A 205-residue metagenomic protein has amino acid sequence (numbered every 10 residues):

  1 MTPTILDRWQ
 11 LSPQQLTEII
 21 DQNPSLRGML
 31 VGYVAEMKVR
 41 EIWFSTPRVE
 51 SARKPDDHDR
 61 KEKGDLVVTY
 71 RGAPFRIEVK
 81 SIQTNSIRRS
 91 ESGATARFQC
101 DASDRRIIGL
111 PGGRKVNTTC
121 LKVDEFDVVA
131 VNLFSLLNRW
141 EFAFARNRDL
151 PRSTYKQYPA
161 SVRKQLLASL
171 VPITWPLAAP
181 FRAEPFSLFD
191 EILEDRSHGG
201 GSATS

Functional and structural regions predicted by a protein language model:
M1-P47, S51-K54, K61, Y70: Interdomain/boundary linker segments immediately adjacent to catalytic/signaling cores
W43, L66-V68, F75-S81, A102: Conserved catalytic cores of phosphodiester-cleaving nucleases, focusing on short active-site segments
S51-D56, K61-V67, G112-T119: Short secondary-structure capping micro-motifs at structural edges
K61-K63, P74, F126: Extracellular structured ligand-interaction cores
R71-G72, L136: Short strand-connecting beta-turns/loops that link adjacent beta-strands
P74-R76, R139-W140: Short, mixed charged/polar active-site loops that provide acid/base catalysis or chelate metal/phosphate cofactors
K80-N138: Catalytic cores of nucleic-acid endonucleases
S135-S205: Non-catalytic C-terminal interaction segments of nucleic acid-processing enzymes
